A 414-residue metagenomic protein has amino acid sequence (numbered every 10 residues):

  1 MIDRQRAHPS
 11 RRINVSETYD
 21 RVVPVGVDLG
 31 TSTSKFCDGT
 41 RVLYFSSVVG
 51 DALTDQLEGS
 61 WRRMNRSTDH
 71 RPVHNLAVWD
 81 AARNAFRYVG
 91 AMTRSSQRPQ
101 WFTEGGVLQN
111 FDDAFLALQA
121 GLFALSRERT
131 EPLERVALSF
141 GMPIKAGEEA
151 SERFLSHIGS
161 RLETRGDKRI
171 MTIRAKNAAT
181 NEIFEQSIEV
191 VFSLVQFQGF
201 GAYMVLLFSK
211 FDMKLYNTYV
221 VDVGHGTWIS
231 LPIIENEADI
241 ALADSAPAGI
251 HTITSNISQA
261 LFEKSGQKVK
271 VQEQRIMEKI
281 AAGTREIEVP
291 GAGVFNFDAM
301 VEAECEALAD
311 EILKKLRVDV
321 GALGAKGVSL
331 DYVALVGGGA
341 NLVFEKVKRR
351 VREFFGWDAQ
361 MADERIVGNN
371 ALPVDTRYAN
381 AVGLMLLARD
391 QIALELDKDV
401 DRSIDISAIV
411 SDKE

Functional and structural regions predicted by a protein language model:
M1-T218, A238-I240, I250, F297-V333 (+1 more regions): Nucleotide/phosphate-binding catalytic cleft detector across ATP-hydrolyzing and phosphate-transferring enzymes
G30-T31, H70-V73, G226, K279-T284: A short, compositionally biased
S34, G199, H225, L231-Q272 (+1 more regions): Glycine-rich phosphate-binding loop plus the immediately following alpha-helix
E128, W228-I229: Short hydrophobic/aromatic-rich motifs at helix boundaries and adjacent loops
P143, G224-G226: Short glycine-rich beta-strand segments
E263-A303: A mobile "lid/hinge" subdomain adjacent to the ATP/sugar-phosphate binding pocket shared across diverse ATP-dependent
